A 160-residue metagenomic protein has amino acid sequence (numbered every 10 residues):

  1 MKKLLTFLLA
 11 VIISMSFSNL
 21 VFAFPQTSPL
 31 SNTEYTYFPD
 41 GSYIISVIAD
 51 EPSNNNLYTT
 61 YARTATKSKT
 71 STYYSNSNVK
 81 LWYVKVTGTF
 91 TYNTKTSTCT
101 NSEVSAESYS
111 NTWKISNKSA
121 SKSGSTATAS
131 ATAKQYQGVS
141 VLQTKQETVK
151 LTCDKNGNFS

Functional and structural regions predicted by a protein language model:
M1-N78: N-terminal prepro-regions of secreted/extracellular proteins
N56-S160: Mature secreted bioactive peptide module from preproproteins
